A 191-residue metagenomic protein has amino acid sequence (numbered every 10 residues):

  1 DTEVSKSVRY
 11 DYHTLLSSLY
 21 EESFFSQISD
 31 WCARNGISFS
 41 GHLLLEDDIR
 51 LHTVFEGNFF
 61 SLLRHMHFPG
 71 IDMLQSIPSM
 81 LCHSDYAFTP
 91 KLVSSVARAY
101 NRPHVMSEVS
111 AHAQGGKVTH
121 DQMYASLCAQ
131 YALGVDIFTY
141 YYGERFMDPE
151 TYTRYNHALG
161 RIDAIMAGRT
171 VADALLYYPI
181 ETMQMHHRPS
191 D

Functional and structural regions predicted by a protein language model:
D1-D191: Carbohydrate-binding surfaces of carbohydrate-active enzymes
